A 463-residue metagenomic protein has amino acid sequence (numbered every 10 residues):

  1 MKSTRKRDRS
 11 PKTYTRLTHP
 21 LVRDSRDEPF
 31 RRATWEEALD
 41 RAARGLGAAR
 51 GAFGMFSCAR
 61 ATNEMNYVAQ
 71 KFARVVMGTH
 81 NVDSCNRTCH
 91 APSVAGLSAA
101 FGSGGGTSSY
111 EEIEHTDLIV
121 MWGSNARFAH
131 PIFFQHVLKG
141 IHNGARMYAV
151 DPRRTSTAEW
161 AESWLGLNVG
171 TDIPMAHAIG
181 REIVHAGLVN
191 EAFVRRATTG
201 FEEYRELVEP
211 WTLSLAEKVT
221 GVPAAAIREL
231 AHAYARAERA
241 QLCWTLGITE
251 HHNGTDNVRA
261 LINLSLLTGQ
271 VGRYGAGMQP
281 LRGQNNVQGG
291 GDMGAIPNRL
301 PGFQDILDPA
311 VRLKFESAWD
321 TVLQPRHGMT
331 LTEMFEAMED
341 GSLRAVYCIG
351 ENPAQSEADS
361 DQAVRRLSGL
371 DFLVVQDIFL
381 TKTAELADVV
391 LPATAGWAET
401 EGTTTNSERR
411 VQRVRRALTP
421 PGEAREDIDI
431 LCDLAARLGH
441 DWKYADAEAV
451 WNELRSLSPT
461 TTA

Functional and structural regions predicted by a protein language model:
M1-A186, R196, P223, S265 (+4 more regions): N-terminal export/assembly segments and adjacent metallocofactor-ligating motifs of anaerobic energy-metabolism
R50, S57, L165, V169-V375 (+1 more regions): Domain-level signature for respiratory redox metalloenzymes
M65-A69, I132-F133, D256-N257, A358-S360 (+1 more regions): Residues at alpha-helix caps and immediate loop-helix transition turns in enzyme cores, especially N- and C-cap
D151-S156, Q376-K382: Short, polar loop motifs at secondary-structure junctions
